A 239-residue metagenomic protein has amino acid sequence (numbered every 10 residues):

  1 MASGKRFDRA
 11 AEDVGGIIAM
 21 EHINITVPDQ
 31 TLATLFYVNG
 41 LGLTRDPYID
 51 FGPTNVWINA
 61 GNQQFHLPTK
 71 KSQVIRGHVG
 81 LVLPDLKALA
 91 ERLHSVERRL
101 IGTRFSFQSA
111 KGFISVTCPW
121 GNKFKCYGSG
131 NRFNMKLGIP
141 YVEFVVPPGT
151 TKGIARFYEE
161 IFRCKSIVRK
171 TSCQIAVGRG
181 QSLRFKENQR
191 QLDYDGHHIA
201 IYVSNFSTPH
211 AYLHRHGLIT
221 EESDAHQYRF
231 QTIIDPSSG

Functional and structural regions predicted by a protein language model:
M1-G16, H22, D46-I49, K87 (+5 more regions): Vicinal oxygen chelate
F7, D13-V27, T31-T69, I75-H78 (+1 more regions): An N-terminus-focused feature that recognizes amino-terminal "leader" regions
I25-D29, V82-D85, F144-T151: Short, surface-exposed ligand-recognition loops at beta-strand->loop->(often short) alpha-helix junctions that present
A33-V38, G121, I154-I161, L213: Conserved active-site tyrosine of GNAT-family acetyltransferases
N59-A60, S72-Q73, T117, K136 (+1 more regions): Intrinsically disordered, low-complexity regulatory regions enriched in Ser/Pro/Gly/Thr and acidic residues
I75-R92: Short, compositionally biased leader-like segments
G196-H198: Acyl-donor binding region in acyl/amide transferases
